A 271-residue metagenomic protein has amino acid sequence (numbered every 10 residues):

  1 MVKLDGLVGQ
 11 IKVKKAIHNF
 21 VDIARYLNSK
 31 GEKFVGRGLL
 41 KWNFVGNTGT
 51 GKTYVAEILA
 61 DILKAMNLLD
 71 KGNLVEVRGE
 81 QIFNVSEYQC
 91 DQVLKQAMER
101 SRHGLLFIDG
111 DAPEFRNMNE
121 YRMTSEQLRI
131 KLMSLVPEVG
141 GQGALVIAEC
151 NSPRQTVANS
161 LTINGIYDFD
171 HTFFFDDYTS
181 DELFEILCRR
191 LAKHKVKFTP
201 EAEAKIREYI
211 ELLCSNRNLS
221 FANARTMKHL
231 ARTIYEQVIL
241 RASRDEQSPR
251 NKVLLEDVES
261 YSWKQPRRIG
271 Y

Functional and structural regions predicted by a protein language model:
V2-L40: Pre-Walker A (pre-P-loop) alpha-helix and adjacent loop at the N terminus of AAA/AAA+ ATPase modules, a conserved
R37-N73, E99: Walker A/P-loop
G72-S101, E126: Short glycine-rich substrate-engagement loop in P-loop NTPases that contacts/grips substrate
G79-Y88, P113-E126, T172-F174: Flexible beta-alpha connector loops of hexameric P-loop NTPases
G110-D111, V146-R154, A158-S160, Y178: A short beta-strand-to-loop transition that corresponds to the Sensor-1 phosphate-sensing loop of AAA+ P-loop ATPases
A112-I147, L161-N164: Conserved catalytic/switch belt of AAA+ P-loop NTPases
N159-D177: A short helix-turn-beta junction within AAA+ P-loop NTPase domains corresponding to the substrate/partner-engaging
E185, R190-F198, A204-Y271: C-terminal alpha-helical "lid" subdomain
